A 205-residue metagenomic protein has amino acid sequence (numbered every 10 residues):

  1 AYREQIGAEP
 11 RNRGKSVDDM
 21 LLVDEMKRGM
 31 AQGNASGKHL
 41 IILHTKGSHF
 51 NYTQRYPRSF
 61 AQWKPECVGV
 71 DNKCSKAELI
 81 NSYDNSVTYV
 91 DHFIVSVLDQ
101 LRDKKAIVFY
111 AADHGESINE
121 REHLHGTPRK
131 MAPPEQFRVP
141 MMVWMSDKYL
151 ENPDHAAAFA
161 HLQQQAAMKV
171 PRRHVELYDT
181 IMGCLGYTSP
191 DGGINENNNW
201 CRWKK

Functional and structural regions predicted by a protein language model:
A1-V68, R173-K204: Active-site-proximal alpha/beta segments of enzymes that process anionic O-linked groups
Y2-P10, E122-P128, A157-Q163: Short glycine/proline- and charge-enriched loop/turn segments that cap or connect secondary-structure elements
D24-A31, E66-Y110, F137, M142-W144 (+2 more regions): A long, amphipathic alpha-helix that forms part of the scaffold/cap immediately adjacent to metal-dependent active
T45, Y89-F93, Y110, H114 (+2 more regions): Catalytic glutamate of the conserved HExxH
Y52-Y56, D99, N119-H123: A short acidic (Asp/Glu
P57-E78, K148-A160: Flexible internal linker/loop segments at domain or repeat junctions
A77-V90, R129-V139, L150-I181, S189-E196: A short beta-strand-to-alpha-helix junction
A106, A111-D154, I194, W203: Histidine-centered active-site microenvironments of extracellular/periplasmic hydrolases and transferases
